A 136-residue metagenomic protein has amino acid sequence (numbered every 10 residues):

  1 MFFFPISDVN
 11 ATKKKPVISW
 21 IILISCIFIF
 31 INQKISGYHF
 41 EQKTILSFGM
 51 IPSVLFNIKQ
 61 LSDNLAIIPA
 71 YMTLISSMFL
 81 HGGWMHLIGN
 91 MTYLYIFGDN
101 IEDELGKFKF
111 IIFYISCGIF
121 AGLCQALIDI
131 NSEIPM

Functional and structural regions predicted by a protein language model:
M1-L74, I119: N-terminal signal-anchor transmembrane helix
S76-M136: Transmembrane helix-loop-helix
